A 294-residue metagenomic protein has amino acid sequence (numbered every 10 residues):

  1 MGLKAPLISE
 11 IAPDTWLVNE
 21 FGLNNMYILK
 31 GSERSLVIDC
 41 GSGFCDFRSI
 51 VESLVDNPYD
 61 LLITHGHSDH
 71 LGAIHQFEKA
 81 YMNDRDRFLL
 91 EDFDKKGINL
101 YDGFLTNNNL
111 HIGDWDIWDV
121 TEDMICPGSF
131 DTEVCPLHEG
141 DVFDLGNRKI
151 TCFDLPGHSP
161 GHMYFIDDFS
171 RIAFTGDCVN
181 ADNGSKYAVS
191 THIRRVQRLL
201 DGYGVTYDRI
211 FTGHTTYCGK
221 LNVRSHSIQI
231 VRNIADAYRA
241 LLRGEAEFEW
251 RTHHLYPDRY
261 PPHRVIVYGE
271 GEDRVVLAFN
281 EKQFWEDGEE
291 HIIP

Functional and structural regions predicted by a protein language model:
K4-S53, Y164-N180: Conserved beta-strand hairpin/beta-sheet module of binuclear metal-dependent hydrolase folds, prominently
I8-P13, T121-C126, L145-I150: Short Pro/Gly-enriched beta-strand edge/turn motifs at strand-loop
S9-I11, L29, G140-L145, Y268: Short acidic-hydrophobic surface loop/beta-edge motif
D14, L29, D39, V51 (+8 more regions): Divalent metal-coordination and catalytic microenvironments
L17-N19, T132-V134, D154-P156: Short Gly/Pro-enriched turn/cap motifs at secondary-structure boundaries
S35, S42-G43, V142, K149-A237: Metallo-beta-lactamase
F44-F143, N222, Q229-E247: Active-site HxH/HxHxD metal-binding segment of metal-dependent hydrolases
Q197-P294: Accessory terminal helices/loops
